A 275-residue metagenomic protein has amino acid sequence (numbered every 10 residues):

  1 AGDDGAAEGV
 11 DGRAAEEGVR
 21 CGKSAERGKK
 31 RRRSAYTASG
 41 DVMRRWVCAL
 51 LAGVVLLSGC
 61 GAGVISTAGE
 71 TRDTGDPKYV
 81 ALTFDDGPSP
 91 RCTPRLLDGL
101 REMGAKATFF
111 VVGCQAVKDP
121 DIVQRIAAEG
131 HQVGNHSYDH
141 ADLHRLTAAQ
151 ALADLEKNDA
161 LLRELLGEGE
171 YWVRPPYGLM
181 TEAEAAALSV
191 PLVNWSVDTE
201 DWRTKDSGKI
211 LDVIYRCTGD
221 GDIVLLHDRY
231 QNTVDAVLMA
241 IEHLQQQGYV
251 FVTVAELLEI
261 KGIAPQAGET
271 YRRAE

Functional and structural regions predicted by a protein language model:
A1-G12: Extreme N-terminal basic, low-complexity initiation segments that serve as generic localization/processing leaders
G5, R20-L82, D98-T108, D220-E275: Terminal accessory/targeting
A14, S39, A187-L188: Intrinsically disordered, low-complexity regions enriched in Ser/Pro/Gly/Gln/His and often acidic
L56, G134, V193: Conserved Rossmann-like nucleotide-binding pocket used by diverse enzymes that bind dinucleotide cofactors
G63-L146, Q150-K157, L161, E168-G169 (+2 more regions): Active-site beta->alpha N-cap acidic-glycine motif
R95, V117, A141-T270: Catalytic domains of cell-wall/extracellular-matrix polysaccharide-remodeling enzymes, centered on de-N-acetylation
